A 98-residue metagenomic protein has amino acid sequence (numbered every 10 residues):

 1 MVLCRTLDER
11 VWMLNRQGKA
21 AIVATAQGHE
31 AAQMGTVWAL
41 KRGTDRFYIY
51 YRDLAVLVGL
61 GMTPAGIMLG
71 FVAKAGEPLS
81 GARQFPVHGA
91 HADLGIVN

Functional and structural regions predicted by a protein language model:
M1-L3: Mature N-terminal segment immediately following signal peptide/propeptide cleavage in secreted/periplasmic
T6-E9, M13-N98: Cofactor-binding active-site loop characterized by glycine-rich and histidine/acidic residues
